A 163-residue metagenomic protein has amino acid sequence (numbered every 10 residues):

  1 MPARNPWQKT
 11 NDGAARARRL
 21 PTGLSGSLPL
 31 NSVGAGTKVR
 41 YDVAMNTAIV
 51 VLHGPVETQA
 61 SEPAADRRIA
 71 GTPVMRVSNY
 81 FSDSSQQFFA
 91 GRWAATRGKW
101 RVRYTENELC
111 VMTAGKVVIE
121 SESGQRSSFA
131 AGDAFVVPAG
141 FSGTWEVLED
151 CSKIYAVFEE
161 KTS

Functional and structural regions predicted by a protein language model:
R19, S27, K38-Y41: Short, positively charged and aromatic/hydrophobic N-terminal segments
S25-S27, S32: Serine residues within intrinsically disordered or low-complexity segments
G36-Q87: A short, N-terminal "cap"/entry segment at the start of jelly-roll beta-barrel domains of the cupin/DSBH fold
Q86-Y104, A139: Conserved short histidine dyad/triad with adjacent acidic residue
Y104-I119: Short, conserved beta-strand element in jelly-roll/cupin
G124-A139: Short acidic-glycine-tyrosine-enriched beta hairpin
A139-T162: Ligand-binding loop in jelly-roll beta-barrel domains
